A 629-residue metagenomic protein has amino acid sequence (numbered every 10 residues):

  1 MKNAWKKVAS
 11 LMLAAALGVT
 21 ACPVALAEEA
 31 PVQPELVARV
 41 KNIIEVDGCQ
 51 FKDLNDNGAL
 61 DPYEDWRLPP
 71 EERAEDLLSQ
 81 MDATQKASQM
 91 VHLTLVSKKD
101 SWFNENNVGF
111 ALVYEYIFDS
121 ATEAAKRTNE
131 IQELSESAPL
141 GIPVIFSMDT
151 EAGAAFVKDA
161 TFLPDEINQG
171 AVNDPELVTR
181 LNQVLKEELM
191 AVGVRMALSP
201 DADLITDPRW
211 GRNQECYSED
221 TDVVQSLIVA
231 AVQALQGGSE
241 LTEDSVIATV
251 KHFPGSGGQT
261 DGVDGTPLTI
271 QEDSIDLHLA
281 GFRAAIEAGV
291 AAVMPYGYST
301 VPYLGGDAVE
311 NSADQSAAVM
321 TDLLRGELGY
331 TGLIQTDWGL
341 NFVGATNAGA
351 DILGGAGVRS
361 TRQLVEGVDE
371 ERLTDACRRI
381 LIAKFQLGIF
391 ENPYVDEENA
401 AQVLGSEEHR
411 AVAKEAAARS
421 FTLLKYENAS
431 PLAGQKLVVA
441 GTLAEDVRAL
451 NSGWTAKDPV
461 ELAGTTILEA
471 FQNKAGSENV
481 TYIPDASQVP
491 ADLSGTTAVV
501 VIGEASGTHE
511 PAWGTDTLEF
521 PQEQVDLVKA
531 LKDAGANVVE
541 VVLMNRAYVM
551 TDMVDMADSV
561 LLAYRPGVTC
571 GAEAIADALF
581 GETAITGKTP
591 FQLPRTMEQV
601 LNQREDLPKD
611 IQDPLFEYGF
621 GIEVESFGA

Functional and structural regions predicted by a protein language model:
L13-A21, K425: Hydrophobic core
G18-P31: Sec-dependent signal peptide cleavage junction
E28-G170, T179-R180, M190-A191, A197-L198 (+1 more regions): N-terminal hydrophobic targeting/anchoring segments and the immediately downstream early-domain regions of hydrolases
E28-G48, D53-L54, Y114, A191 (+6 more regions): C-terminal non-catalytic regions of proteins with extracellular/luminal or membrane-system context
A38, N57, G141-L277, F282-E287 (+5 more regions): Surface-exposed loop and adjacent secondary-structure segments within mature catalytic domains
S88-T94, G109-V113, V144-T150, M196-P200 (+5 more regions): Hydrophobic faces of well-ordered beta-strands that scaffold small-molecule active sites in alpha/beta enzyme cores
N104-T122, T206, F282-A313, T497-T515: Short acidic, glycine-rich surface-loop motifs adjacent to enzyme active sites
E123, E130-A138, E219-R379: Second-shell residues forming the walls of enzyme active-site clefts
